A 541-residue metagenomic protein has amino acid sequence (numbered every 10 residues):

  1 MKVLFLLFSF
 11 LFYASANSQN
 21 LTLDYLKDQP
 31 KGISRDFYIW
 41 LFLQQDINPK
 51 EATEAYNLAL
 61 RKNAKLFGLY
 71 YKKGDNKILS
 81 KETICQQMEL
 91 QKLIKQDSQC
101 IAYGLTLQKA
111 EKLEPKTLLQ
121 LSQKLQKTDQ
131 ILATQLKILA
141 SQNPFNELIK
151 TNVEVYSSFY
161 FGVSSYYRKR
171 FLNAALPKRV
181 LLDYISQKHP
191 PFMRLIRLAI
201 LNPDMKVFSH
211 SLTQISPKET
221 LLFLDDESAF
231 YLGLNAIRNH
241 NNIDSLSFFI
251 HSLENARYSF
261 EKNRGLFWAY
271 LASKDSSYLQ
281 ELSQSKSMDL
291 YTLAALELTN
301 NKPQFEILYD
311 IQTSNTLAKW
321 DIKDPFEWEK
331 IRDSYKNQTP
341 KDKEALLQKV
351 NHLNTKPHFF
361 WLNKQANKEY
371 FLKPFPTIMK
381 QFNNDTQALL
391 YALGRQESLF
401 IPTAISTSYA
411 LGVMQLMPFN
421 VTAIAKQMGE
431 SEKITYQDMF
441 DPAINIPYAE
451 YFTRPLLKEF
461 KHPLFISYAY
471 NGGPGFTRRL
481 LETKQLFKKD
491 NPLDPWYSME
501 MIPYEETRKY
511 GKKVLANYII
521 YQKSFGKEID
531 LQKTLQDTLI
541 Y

Functional and structural regions predicted by a protein language model:
N17-L21, P30-F37, D46-T53, A59-Y70 (+13 more regions): Generic helix N-cap/helix-start motif at coil->alpha-helix transitions
Q123, E254, K274-P303, L347-H352: TPR/TPR-like (Sel1-like) alpha-helical repeat modules
V163-A175, I200-L212, I237-F248: Helix-turn-helix repeat elements of alpha-solenoid scaffolds
A199, A236-I237, L266, S273: Residue at a conserved register position within TPR or TPR-like alpha-solenoid repeats
D342-F400: Export/targeting segments at the very N-terminus of extracytoplasmic proteins
Q381-A404, L416, A449-E450, I466-G472 (+1 more regions): Short, functionally critical alpha-helical segments immediately adjacent to catalytic or ligand/cofactor-binding
L389-L390, T407-E432, I444-T453, G475-R479 (+2 more regions): Substrate-binding/active-site groove segments that recognize and process beta-1,4-linked N-acetyl-hexosamine
S467-K527: Catalytic and substrate-binding regions of cell-wall glycan-acting enzymes that process beta-1,4-linked
